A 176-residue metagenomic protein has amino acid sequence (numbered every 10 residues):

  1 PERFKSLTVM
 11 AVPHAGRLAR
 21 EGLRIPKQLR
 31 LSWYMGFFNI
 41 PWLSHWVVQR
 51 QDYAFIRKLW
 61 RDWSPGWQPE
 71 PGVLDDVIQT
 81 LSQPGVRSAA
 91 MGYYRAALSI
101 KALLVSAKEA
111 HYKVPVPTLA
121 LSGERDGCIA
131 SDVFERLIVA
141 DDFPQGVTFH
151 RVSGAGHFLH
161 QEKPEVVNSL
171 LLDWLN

Functional and structural regions predicted by a protein language model:
E2-R151, H160, L172: Flexible "cap/lid" subdomain of the alpha/beta-hydrolase fold that forms the substrate-access gate
R125, G156, N176: Single, functionally critical "micro-switch" positions that shape active/binding sites and transmembrane helices
A155-P164, N168: Catalytic histidine-centered segment of alpha/beta-hydrolase-like enzymes
V167, L171, L175: Hydrophobic "lid"/C-terminal helical patch of Rossmann-like NAD(P)-dependent dehydrogenase/epimerase domains
